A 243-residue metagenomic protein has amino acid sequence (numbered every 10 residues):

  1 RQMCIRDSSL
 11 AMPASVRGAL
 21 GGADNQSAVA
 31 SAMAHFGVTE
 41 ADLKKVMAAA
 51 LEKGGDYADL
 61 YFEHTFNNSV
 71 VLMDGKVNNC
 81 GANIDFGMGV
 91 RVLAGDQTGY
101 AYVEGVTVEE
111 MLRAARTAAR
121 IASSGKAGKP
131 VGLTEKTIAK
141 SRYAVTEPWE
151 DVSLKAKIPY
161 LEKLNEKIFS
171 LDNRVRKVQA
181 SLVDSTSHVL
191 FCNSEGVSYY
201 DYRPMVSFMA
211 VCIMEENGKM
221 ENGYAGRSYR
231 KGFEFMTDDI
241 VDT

Functional and structural regions predicted by a protein language model:
R1-I5: Short, small-residue-biased leader/transition segments that mark boundaries at the very start of proteins
R6-T243: Active-site bordering "gate/hinge" segments that shape substrate access to catalytic or cofactor-binding pockets
